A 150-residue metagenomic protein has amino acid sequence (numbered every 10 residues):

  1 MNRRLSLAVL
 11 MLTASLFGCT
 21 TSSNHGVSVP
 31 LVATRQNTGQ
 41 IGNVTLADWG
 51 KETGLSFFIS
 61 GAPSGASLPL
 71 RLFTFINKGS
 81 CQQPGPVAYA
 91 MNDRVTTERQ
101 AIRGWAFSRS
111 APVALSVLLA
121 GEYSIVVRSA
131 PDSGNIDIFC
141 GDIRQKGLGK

Functional and structural regions predicted by a protein language model:
M1-C19: Sec-dependent bacterial lipoprotein signal peptides
C19-K150: N-terminal leader/targeting pre-sequences
